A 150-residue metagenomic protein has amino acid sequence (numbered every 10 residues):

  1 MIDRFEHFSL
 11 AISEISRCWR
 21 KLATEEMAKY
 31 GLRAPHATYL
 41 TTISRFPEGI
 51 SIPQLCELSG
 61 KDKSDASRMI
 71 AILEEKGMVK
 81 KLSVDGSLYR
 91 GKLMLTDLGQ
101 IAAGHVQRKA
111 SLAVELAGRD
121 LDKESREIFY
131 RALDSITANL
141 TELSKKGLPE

Functional and structural regions predicted by a protein language model:
M1, K123-E150: C-terminal regulatory/oligomerization modules of transcriptional regulators
M1-Y30, K76: N-terminal leader segment of winged-helix/HTH proteins
K21-D65, K76: N-terminal helix-turn-helix DNA-binding core of bacterial DNA-binding proteins
Y30-R33, D65-R68, I72, D122 (+1 more regions): Short glycine/proline-centered loop/turn elements that form peptide/ligand docking sites
I43-F46, S87, I136: Short helix-capping/turn signature of helix-turn-helix
A71-R131: Charged, amphipathic alpha-helical coiled-coil/dimerization segments
